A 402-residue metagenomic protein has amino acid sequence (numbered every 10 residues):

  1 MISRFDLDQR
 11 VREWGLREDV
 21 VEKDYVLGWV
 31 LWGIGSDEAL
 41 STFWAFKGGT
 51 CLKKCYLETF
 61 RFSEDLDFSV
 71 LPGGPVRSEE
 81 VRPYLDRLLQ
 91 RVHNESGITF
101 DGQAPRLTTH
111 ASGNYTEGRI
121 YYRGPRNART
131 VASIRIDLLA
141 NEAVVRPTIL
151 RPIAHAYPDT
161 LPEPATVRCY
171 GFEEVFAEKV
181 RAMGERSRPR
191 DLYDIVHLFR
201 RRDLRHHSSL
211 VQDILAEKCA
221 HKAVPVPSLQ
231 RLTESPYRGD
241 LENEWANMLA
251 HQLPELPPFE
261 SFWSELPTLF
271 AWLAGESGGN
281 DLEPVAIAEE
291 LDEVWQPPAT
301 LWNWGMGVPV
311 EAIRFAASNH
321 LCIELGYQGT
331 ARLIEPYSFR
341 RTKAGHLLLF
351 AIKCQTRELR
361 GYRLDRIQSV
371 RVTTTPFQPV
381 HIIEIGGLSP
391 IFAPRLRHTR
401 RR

Functional and structural regions predicted by a protein language model:
M1-W44, K54-L66, V70-N303, P390-I391 (+1 more regions): Structured mid-to-C-terminal alpha-helical surface segments
F46-T50: Glycine-rich beta-strand-to-loop/alpha-helix junction loops that act as flexible
A132-P147, R151-D159, E163, E290-R402: Core beta-strand-centered patch of the WYL/Sm-like small regulatory domain
